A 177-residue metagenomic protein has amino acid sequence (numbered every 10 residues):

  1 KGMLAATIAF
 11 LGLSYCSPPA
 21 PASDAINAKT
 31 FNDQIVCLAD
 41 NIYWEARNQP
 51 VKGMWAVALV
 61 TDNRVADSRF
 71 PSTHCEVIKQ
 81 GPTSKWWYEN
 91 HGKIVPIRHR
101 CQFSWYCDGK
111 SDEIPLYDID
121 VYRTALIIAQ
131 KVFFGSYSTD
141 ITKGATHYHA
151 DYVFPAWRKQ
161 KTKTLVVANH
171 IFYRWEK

Functional and structural regions predicted by a protein language model:
K1-A5: Bacterial N-terminal signal peptides that target proteins for export
A9-S14: Viral structural modules
Y15-K177: Bacterial extracytoplasmic/cell-wall-associated proteins, especially those involved in peptidoglycan
